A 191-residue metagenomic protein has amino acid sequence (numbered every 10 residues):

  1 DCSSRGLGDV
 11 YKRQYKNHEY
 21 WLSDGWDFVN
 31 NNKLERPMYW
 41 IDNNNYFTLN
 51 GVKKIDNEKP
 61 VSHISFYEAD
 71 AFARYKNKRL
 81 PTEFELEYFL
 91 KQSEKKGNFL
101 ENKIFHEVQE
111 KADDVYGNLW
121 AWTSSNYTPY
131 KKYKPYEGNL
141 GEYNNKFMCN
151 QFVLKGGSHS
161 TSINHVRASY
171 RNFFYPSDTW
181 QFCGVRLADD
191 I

Functional and structural regions predicted by a protein language model:
D1-Y11: Single conserved hydrophobic/aromatic residue that forms the stacking wall/gate of nucleotide- or nucleobase-binding
R5, E68-A71, R186: Short amphipathic alpha-helical face segments that pack within enzyme cores and frequently flank/anchor catalytic
L7, Y116, F182-G184: A structure-centric signal for secondary-structure junctions around beta-strands
D9-N17, K76-N77: Short capping motifs at secondary-structure boundaries
E19-A168: Functional-site microenvironments in short loops/helix caps that host divalent-cation chemistry
E101-N102, T179-Q181: A short catalytic or substrate-binding loop motif that flags glycine-/basic-rich loops and adjacent residues that bind
R171-P176: Short, P/G- and charge-enriched loop/turn segments at secondary-structure junctions
W180-I191: Short, structured beta-strand segments at or near domain termini in extracellular proteins/domains
